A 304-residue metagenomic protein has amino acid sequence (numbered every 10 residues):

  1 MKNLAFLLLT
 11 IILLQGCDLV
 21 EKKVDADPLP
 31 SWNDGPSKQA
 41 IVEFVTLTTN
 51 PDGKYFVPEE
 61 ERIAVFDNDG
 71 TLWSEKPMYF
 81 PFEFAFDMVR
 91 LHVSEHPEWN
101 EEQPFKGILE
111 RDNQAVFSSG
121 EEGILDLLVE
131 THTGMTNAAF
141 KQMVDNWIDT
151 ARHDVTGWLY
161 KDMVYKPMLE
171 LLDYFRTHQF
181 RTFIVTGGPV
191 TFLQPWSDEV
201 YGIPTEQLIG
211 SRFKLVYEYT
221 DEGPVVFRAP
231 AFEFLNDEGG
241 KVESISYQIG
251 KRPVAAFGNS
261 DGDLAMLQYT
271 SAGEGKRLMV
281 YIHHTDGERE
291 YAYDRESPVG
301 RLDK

Functional and structural regions predicted by a protein language model:
M1-L4: Positively charged n-region of N-terminal signal peptides that target proteins for export
L14-G16: C-terminal motif of bacterial Sec signal peptides marking the signal peptidase cleavage site
L19-W32, Q39-V42, T46, F56 (+3 more regions): C-terminal cap/substrate-recognition subdomain and adjoining C-terminal extension of metal-dependent phosphatase-like
G53: Pre-Walker A adenine-sensing motif
R62-M78, L267: Asp-based phosphoryl-transfer active-site loop
E75-M78, E83-F86, P195-W196, Y269: Short, solvent-exposed loop/turn and secondary-structure capping segments
M78, E83-D162, K166: A metal-dependent, Asp-based hydrolase signature
